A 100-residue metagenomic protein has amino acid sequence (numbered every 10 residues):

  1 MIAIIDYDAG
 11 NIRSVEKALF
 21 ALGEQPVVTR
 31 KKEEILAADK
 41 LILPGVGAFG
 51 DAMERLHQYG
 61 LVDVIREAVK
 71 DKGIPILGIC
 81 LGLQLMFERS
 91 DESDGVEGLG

Functional and structural regions predicted by a protein language model:
I2-E24: N-terminal beta1-alpha1 ligand-phosphate binding loop
E34-I35: Structural alpha-helical scaffold elements that stabilize or flank donor/cofactor-binding regions in carbohydrate
A38: An anion/phosphate-binding loop that grips the pyrophosphate of nucleotide cofactors and donors
P44: Short beta-strand segments
G47-G100: Cysteine-nucleophile active-site neighborhood
